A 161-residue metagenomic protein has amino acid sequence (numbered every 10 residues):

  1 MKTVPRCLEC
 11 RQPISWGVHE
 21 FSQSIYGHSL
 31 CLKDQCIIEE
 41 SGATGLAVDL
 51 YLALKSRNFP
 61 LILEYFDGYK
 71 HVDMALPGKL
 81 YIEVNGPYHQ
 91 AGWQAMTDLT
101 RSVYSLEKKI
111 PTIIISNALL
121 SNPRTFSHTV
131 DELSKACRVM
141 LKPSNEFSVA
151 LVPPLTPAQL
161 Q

Functional and structural regions predicted by a protein language model:
M1-Q161: Nucleic-acid endo/exonuclease domains
